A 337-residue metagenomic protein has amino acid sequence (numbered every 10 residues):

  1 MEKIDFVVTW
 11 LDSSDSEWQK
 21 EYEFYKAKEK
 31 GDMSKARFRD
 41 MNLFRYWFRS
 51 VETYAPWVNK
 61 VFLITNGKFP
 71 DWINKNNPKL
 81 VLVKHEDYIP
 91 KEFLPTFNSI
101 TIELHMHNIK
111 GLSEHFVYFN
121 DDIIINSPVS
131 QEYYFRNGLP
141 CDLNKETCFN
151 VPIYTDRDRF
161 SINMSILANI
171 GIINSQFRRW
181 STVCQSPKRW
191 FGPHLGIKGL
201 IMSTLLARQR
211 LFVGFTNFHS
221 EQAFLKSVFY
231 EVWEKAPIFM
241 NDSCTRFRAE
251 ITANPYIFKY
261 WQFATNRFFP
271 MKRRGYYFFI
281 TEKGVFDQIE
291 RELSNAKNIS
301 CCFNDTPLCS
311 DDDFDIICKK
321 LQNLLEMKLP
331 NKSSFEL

Functional and structural regions predicted by a protein language model:
M1-V117, I124-L337: ER/Golgi luminal nucleotide-sugar-dependent glycosyltransferases, focusing on the catalytic module
